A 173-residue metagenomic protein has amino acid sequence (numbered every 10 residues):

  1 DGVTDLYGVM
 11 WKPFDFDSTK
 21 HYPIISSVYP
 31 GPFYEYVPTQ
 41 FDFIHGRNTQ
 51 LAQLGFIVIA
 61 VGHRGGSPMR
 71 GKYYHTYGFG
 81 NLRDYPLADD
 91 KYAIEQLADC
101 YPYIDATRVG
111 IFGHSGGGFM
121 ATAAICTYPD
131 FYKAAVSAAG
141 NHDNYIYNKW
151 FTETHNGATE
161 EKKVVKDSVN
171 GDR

Functional and structural regions predicted by a protein language model:
G2-D15, D99: Flexible, glycine/threonine-enriched loop-and-boundary segments that flank and lead into catalytic domains of large
L6, P23, R108: Alpha/beta-hydrolase fold active-site loops
K12, T19-G31: Short beta-strand element of the alpha/beta-hydrolase
S27, R47-Q50, L54, A60-R173: Active-site-proximal cap/loop segments of hydrolase catalytic domains
P32-Y34, V58: Serine-hydrolase catalytic-loop signature spanning alpha/beta hydrolases and amidase-signature enzymes
V37-T39: A flexible loop/linker signature enriched in serine peptidases of the S9 family
D42-I44: Charged helix-capping and loop-helix junction motifs
